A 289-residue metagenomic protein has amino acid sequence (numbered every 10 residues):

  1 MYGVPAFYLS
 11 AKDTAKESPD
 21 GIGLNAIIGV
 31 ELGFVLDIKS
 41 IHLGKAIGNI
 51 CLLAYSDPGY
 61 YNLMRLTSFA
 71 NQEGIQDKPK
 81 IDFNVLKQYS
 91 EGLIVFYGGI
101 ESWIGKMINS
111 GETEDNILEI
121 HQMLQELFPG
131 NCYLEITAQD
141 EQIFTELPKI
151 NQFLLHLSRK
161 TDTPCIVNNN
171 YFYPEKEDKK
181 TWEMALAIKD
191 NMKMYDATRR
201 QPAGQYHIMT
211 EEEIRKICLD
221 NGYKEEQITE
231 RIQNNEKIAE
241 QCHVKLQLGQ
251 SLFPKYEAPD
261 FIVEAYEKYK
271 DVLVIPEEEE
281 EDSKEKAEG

Functional and structural regions predicted by a protein language model:
M1-G289: Phosphodiester-processing cores and adjacent nucleic acid-binding clamps
